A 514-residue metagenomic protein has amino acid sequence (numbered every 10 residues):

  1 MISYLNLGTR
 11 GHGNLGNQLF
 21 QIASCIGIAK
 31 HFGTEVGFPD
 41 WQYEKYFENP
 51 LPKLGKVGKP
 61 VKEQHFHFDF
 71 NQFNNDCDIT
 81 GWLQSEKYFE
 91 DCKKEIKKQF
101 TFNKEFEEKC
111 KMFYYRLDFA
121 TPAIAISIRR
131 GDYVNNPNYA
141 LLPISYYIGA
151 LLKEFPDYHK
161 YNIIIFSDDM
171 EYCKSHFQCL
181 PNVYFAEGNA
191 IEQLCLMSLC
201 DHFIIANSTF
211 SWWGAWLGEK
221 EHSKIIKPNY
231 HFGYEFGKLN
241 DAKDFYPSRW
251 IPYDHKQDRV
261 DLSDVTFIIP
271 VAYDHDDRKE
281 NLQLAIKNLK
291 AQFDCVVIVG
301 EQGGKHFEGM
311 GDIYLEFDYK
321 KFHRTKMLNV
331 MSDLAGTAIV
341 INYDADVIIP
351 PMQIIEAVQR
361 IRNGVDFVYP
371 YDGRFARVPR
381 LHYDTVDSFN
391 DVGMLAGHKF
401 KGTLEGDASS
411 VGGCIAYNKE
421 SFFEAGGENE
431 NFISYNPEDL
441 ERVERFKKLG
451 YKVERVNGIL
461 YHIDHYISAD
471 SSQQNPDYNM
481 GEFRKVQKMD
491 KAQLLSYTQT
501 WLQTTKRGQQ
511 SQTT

Functional and structural regions predicted by a protein language model:
L15, F155-A242: Donor-binding and catalytic core of enzymes assembling or modifying cell-surface/extracellular glycoconjugates
W41-K160, Y253-D254, D258: Secretory-pathway luminal glycosyltransferase catalytic domains
D258-K287: N-proximal low-complexity "stem/linker" segments adjacent to membrane-targeting elements
D258-L262, R278, S409, E428-T514: C-terminal catalytic/acceptor-binding lobe
I286-D318: Acidic donor-binding segment of Leloir-type glycosyltransferases
D318-L334: Glycine-rich, basic loop-to-helix element that forms the pyrophosphate-binding segment of sugar-nucleotide handling
A338-I348: Short beta-strand-to-loop acidic/aromatic patch adjacent to the donor-nucleotide binding site
P350-E430: Conserved catalytic core of nucleotide-sugar-dependent glycosyltransferases
